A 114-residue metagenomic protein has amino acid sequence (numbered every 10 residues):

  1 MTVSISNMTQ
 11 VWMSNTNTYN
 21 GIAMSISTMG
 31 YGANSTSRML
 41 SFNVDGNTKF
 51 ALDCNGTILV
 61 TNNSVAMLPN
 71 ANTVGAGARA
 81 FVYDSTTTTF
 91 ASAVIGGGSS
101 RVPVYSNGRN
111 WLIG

Functional and structural regions predicted by a protein language model:
M1-L59, A76, S85: Surface-exposed, glycine- and small/polar-enriched segments that build interaction surfaces at terminal
M8-V11, P103, G108: Intrinsic structural disorder
A23-S25, L40-S41, N70-S106: Short hydrophobic/aromatic-rich beta-strand motifs
D45, D53-N55, S99, S106-R109: Acidic/polar residues in short coil/turn loops that connect beta-strands within repeat-based beta-sheet scaffolds
G46-N47, S64, V82-T88, G108-W111: Acidic glycine-/aspartate-rich tracts in secreted/extracellular proteins
N63-N70: Short alpha-helix capping/helix-loop boundary micro-motifs
